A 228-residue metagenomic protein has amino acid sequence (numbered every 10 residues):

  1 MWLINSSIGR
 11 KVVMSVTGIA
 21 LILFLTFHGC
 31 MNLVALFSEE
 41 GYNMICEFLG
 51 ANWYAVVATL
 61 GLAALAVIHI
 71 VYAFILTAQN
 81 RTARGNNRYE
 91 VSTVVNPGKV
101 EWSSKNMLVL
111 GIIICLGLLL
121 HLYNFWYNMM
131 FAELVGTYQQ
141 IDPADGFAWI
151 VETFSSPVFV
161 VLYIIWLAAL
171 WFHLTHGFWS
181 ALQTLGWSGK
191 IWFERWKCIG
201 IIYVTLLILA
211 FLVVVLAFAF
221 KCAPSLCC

Functional and structural regions predicted by a protein language model:
M1-C228: Membrane-embedded alpha-helical bundles that constitute the cytochrome b-like, heme-associated redox core of multi-pass
